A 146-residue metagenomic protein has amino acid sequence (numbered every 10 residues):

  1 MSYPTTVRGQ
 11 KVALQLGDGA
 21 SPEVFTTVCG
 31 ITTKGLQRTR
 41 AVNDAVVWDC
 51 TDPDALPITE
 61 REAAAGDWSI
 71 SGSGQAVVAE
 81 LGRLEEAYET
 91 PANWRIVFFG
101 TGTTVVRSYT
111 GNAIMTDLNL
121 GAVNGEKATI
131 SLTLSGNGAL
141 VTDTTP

Functional and structural regions predicted by a protein language model:
M1, T145-P146: Glycine- and charge-rich intrinsically disordered segments
S2-S73, N112-A128: Solvent-exposed edge beta-strands and adjacent loop segments that serve as assembly or binding interfaces
A13, Q75-T116: Short, acidic/charged, Gly/Pro-enriched secondary-structure junctions
C29-I31, F99-T145: Short beta-strand and beta-hairpin "edge-sheet" elements
P53, A87-E89, L132: General N-terminal targeting signals
G66-I70, A92-I96, I130-L132: Residue-level detection of beta-strand scaffold positions
